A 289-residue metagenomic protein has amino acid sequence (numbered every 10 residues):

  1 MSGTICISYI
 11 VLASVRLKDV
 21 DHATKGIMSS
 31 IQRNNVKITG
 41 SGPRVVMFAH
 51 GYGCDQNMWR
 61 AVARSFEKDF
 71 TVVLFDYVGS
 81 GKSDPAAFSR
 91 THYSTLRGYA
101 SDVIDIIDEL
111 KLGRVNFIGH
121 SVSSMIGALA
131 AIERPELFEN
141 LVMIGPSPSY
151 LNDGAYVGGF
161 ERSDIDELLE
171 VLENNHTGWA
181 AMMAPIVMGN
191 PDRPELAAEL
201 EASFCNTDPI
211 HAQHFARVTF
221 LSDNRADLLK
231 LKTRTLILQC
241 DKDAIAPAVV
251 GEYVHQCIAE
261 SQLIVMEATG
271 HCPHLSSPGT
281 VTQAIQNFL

Functional and structural regions predicted by a protein language model:
K37-F88, H92: Conserved HGGG/HGGXW glycine-rich cap/lid loop of the alpha/beta-hydrolase fold
R64, L74-I118, Q283: Active-site loop/oxyanion-hole signature of alpha/beta-hydrolase fold enzymes
G119, S123, G127: Gly/Ala-rich beta-loop-alpha elbow adjacent to hydrolase catalytic centers
A128, I132, L137-N174: Flexible "cap/lid" loop of the alpha/beta hydrolase fold
N152, Y156-F160, E170-L229: Conserved alpha/beta-hydrolase catalytic His-Asp/Glu region
L231, I237-Q239: Short beta-strand/loop motif that positions the catalytic acidic residue of the alpha/beta-hydrolase fold
K242-A246: Acidic catalytic loop of the alpha/beta-hydrolase fold
S261-L289: Catalytic active-site module of serine/aspartate enzymes centered on a nucleophile-bearing elbow/loop
